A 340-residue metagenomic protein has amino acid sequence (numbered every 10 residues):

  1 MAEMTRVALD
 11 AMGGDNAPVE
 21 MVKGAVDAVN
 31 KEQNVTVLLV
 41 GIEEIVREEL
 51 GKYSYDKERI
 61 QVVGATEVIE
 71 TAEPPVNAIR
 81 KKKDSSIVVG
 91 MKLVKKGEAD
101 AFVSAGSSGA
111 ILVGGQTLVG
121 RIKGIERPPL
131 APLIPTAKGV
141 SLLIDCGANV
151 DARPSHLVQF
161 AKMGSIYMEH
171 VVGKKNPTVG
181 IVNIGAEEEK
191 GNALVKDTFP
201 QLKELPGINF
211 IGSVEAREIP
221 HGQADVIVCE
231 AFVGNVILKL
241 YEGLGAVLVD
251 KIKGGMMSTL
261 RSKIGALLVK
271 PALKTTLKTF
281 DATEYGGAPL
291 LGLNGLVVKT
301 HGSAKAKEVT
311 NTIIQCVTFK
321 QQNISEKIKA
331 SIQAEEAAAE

Functional and structural regions predicted by a protein language model:
M1-R47: N-terminal phosphate-binding or glycine-rich loops at protein starts, especially the Walker A/P-loop of NTPases
V7-V19, A148-V158, K299-A306: Short, glycine-rich nucleotide/cofactor-binding loops
D10, L39-G41, V63, S104-G106 (+6 more regions): Short beta-strand segments
A17-M21, D84-G97, A101-G115, I122 (+7 more regions): Short glycine/serine/threonine-rich phosphate/pyrophosphate-binding segments that cradle anionic phosphate groups
V19-E20, E32, T36-L38, E43-E44 (+4 more regions): Glycine-rich phosphate/diphosphate-binding loop of Rossmann-like nucleotide-binding domains
Y55-A99: Phosphate/nucleotide-donor binding subsite
Q116-P129, L133-L143, Q223-I227, A231-A339: Glycine-rich phosphate/nucleotide-binding loop
